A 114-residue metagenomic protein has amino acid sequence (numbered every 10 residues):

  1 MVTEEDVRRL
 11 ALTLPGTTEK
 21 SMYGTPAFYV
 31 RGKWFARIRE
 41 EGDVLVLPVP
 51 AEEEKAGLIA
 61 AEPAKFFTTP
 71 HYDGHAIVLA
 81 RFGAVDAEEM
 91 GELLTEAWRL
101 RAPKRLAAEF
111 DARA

Functional and structural regions predicted by a protein language model:
M1-A114: Charge-dense, helix-prone N-terminal extensions
